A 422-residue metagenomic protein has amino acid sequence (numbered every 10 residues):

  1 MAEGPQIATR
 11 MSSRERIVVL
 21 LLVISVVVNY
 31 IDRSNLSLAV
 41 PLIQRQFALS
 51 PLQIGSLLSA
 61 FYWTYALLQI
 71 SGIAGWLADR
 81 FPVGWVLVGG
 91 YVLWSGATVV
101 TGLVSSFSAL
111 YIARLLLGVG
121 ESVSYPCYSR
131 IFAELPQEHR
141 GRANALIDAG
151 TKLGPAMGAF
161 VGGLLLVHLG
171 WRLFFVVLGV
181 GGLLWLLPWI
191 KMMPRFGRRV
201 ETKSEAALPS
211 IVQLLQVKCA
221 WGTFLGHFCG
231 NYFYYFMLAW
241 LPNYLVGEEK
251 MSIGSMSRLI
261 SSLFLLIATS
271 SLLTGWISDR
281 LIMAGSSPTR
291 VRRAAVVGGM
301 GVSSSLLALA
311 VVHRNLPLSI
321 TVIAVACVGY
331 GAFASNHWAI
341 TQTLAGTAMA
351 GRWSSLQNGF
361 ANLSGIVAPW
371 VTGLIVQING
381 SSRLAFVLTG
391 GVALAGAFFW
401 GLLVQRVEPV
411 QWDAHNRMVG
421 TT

Functional and structural regions predicted by a protein language model:
G4-M11, F196-F224, E248: Juxtamembrane intracellular "pre-TM" segments in multi-pass secondary transporters
L36-S37, K218-T274, A334, W338 (+1 more regions): Extracytoplasmic gate region of multi-pass secondary transporters
A48, P82, L103-A109, G120 (+2 more regions): Helix-breaking motifs and short loop linkers at transmembrane-helix boundaries and internal kinks in secondary membrane
S59-G75, S261-T274: Central cavity-lining transmembrane alpha-helices of secondary-active solute carriers, predominantly the Major
L68-S105: Conserved MFS/SLC helix-loop-helix module at the cytosolic interface between two early adjacent transmembrane helices
W85-V99, R290-L307: Structural signature of the two symmetry-related core transmembrane helices
A113-L153: Cytoplasmic helix-loop-helix junction between adjacent transmembrane helices in 12-TM secondary transporters
I147-M193: Helix-loop-helix hairpin linking two adjacent transmembrane segments in secondary transporters
